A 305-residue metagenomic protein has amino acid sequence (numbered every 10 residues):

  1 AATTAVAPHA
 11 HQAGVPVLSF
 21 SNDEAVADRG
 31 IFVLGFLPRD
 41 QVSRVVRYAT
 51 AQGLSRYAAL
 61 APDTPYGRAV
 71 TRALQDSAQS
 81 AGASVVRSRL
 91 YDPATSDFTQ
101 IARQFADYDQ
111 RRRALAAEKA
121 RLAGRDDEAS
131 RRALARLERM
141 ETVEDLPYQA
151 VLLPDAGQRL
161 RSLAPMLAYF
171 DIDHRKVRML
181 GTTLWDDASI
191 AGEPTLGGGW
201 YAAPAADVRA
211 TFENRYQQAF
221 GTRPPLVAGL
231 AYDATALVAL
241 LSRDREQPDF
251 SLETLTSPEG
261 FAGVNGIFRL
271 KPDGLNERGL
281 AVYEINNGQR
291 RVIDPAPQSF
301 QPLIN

Functional and structural regions predicted by a protein language model:
A1-N305: Extracytosolic ligand-binding ectodomains
